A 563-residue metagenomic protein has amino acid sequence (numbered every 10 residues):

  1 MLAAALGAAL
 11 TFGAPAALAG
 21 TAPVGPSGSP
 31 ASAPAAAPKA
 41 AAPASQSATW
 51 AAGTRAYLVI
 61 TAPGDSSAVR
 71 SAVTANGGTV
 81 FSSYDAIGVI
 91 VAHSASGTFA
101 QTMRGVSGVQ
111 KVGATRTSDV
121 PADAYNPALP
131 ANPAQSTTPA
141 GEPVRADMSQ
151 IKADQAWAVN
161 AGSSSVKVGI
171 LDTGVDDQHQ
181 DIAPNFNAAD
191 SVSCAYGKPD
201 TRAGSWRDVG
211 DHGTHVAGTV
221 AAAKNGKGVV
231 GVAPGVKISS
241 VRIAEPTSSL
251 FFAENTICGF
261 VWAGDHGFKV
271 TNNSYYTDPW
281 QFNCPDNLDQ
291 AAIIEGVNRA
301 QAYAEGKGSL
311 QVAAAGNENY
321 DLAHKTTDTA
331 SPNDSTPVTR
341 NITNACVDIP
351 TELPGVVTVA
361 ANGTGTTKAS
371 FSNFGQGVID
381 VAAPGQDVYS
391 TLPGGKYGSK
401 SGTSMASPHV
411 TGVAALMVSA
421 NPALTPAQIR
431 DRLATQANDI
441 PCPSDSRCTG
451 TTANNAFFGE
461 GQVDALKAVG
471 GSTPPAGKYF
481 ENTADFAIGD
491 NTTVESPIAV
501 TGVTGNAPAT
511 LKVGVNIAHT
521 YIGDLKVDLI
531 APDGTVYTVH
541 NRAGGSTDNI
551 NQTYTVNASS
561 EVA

Functional and structural regions predicted by a protein language model:
M1-T21: Secretory targeting and sorting signals
A19-A22, S27, Q46-S47, P63 (+1 more regions): Autoinhibitory propeptides
P23-A40, A44-T49, V80-S82, G267-Y275 (+1 more regions): C-terminal subdomain of the subtilisin-like protease fold in secreted/lumenal serine endopeptidases
A134-K237, A244, C258, G264-A292 (+1 more regions): Active-site core segment of subtilase-fold serine proteases
S163-S164, I243-I349, P393-P408: Substrate-binding/access-modulating region of protease and related hydrolase catalytic domains
I182, A195-P199, A361-M405: Catalytic-core environment of secreted peptidases
A217-V220, S239-P246, K269-V270, A383-Q462: Hydrolase catalytic cores
T473-A563: Loop and turn regions of beta-sandwich accessory domains that flank beta-strands and are enriched in small/polar
